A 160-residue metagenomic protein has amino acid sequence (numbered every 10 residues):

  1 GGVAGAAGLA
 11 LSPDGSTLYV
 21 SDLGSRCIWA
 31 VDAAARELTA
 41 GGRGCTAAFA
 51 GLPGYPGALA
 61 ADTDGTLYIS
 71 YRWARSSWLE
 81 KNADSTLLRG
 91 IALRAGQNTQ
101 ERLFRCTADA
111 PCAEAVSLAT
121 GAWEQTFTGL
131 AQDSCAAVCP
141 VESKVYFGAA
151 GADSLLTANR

Functional and structural regions predicted by a protein language model:
G1-G5, W29-L52, T120-G129: Blade-edge beta-strand/turn elements of extracellular beta-propeller and related beta-sheet repeat scaffolds
G1-T17, G51-D64, A110-P111, L130-K144 (+1 more regions): Beta-rich, blade/repeat-based domains predominating in secreted/periplasmic proteins but also intracellular
G2, L11-S12, L18-S25, Y68-W73 (+2 more regions): Conserved beta-strand positions in repeat-built beta-propeller and related beta-rich domains
S25-R26, P56: Contiguous hydrophobic, core-forming segments of folded domains
R26-I28, R75-S77, A113, D153-L156: Structural signal for beta-propeller blades
A30-A33, V116, T157-R160: Hydrophobic/aromatic beta-strand positions that recur at structurally equivalent sites within the blades
P53-E124: Loop/turn-rich, solvent-exposed surfaces of beta-rich toroidal or solenoidal domains
G121, F147, L155-R160: Long, positively charged, glycine-interspersed low-complexity recognition regions
